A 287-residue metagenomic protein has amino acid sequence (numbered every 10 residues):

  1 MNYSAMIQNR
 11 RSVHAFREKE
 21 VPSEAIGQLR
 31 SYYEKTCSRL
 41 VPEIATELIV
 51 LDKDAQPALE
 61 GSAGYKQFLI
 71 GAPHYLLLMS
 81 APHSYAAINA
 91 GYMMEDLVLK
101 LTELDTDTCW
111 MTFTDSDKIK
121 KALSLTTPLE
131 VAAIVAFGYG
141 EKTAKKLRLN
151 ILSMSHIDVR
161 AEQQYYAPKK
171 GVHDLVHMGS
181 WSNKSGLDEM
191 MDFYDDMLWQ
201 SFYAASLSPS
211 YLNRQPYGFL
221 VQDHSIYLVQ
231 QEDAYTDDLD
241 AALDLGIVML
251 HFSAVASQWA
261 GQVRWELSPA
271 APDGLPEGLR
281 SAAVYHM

Functional and structural regions predicted by a protein language model:
M1-M287: Acidic, surface-exposed loops and disordered segments
